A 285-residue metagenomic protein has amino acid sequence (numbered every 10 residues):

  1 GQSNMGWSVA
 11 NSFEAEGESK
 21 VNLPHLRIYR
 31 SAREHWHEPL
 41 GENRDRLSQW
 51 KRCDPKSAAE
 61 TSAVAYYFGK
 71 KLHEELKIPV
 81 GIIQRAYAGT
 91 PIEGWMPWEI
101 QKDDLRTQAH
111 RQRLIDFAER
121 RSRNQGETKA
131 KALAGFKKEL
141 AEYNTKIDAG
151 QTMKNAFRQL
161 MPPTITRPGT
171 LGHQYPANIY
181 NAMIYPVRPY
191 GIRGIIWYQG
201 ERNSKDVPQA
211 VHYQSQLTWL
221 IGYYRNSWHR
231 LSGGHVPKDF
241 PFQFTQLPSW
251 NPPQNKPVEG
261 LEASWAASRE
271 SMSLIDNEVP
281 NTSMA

Functional and structural regions predicted by a protein language model:
Q2-A285: Cell-envelope and extracellular/periplasmic
